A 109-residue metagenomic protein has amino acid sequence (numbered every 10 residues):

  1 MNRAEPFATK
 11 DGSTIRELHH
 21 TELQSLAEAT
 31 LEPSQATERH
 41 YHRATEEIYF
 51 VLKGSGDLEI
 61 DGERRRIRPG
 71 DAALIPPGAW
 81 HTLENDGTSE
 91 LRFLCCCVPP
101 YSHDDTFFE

Functional and structural regions predicted by a protein language model:
M1-S25, E38, D105-E109: A short, N-terminal "cap"/entry segment at the start of jelly-roll beta-barrel domains of the cupin/DSBH fold
E22, P33, A44, E63 (+2 more regions): A generic "binding-loop/recognition-motif" signal
A27-H42: Conserved short histidine dyad/triad with adjacent acidic residue
A29, Y49, A73: Conserved GNAT-family N-acetyltransferase fold
A36-E38, D57, A73, P77-L83: Histidine-centered metal-chelating micro-motifs
A44-E46, V51-G56: Glycine- and acidic-residue-biased ligand/ion/polar-headgroup-sensing regions
E63-P77: Short acidic-glycine-tyrosine-enriched beta hairpin
P77-H103: Ligand-binding loop in jelly-roll beta-barrel domains
